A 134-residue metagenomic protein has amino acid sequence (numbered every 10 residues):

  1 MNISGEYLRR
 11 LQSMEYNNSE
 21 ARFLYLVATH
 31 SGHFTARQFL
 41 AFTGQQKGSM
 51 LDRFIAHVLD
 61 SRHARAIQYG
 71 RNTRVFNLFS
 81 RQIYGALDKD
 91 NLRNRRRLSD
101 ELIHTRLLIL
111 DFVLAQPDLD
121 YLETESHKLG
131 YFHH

Functional and structural regions predicted by a protein language model:
M1-G85: Basic, Lys/Arg-rich alpha-helical nucleic-acid-recognition elements, primarily the DNA-binding modules of transcription
L40, L51, R93-R95, L129: General N-terminal targeting signals
S80-L107: Short, amphipathic alpha-helical interaction segments positioned at domain boundaries
S99-H134: Exposed, interaction-prone assembly regions rather than primary DNA-binding/catalytic cores
